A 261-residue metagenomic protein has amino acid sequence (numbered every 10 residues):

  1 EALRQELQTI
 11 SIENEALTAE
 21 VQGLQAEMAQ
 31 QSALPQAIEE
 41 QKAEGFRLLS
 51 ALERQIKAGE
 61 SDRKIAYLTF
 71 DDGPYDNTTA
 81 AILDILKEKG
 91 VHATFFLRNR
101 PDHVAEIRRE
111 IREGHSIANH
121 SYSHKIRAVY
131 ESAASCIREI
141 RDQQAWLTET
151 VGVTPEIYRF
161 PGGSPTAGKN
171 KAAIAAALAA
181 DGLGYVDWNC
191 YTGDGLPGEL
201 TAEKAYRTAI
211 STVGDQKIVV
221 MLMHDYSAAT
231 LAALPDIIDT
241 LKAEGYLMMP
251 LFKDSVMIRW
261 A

Functional and structural regions predicted by a protein language model:
E1-L68, Y75-I82, E88, K204 (+2 more regions): N-terminal pre-catalytic segment of deacetylase/amide-hydrolase enzymes
E39-E131, S135-T154, T240, V256: Active-site beta->alpha N-cap acidic-glycine motif
A81, H124-L247, F252-A261: Catalytic domains of cell-wall/extracellular-matrix polysaccharide-remodeling enzymes, centered on de-N-acetylation
